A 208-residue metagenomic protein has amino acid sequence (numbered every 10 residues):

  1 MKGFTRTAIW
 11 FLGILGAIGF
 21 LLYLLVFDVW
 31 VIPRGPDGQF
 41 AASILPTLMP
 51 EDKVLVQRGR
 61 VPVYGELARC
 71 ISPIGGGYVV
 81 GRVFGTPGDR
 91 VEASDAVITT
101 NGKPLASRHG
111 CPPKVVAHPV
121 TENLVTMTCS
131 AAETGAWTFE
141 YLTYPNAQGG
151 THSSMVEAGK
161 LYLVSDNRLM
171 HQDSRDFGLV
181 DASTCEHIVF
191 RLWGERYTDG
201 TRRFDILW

Functional and structural regions predicted by a protein language model:
M1-T5: N-terminal Lys/Arg-rich, disordered targeting/topogenic segments
R6-V26: Hydrophobic membrane-insertion alpha-helices, especially the h-region of bacterial N-terminal signal peptides
T7-W10, D28-I32, A42-W208: Soluble "head" domains of membrane/secretory-pathway proteins
G19-Q39: Aromatic-capped interface at the extracytoplasmic side of an N-terminal signal-anchor transmembrane helix
